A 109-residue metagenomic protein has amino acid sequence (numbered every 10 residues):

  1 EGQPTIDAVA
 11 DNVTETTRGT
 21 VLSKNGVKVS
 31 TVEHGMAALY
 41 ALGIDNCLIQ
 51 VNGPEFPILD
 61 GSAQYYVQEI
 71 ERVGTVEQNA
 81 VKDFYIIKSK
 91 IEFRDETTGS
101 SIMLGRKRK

Functional and structural regions predicted by a protein language model:
E1-K109: Short acidic-hydrophobic catalytic motif
